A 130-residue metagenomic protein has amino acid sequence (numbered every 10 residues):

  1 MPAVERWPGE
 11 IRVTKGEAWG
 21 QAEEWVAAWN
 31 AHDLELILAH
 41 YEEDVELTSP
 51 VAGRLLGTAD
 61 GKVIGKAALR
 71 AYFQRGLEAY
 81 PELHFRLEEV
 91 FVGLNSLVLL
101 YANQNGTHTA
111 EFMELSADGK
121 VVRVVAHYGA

Functional and structural regions predicted by a protein language model:
M1-A39, E43: Short, low-complexity N-terminal intrinsically disordered segments enriched in polar/charged residues
P2-V13, G76-A130: A beta-strand edge to alpha-helix "cap/lid" segment located at domain peripheries
W25, I37-L38, V45, G65 (+4 more regions): Hydrophobic pocket/interface hotspot
L36, E42-E88: A solvent-exposed, acidic/Ser-Thr-rich amphipathic alpha-helical stretch
